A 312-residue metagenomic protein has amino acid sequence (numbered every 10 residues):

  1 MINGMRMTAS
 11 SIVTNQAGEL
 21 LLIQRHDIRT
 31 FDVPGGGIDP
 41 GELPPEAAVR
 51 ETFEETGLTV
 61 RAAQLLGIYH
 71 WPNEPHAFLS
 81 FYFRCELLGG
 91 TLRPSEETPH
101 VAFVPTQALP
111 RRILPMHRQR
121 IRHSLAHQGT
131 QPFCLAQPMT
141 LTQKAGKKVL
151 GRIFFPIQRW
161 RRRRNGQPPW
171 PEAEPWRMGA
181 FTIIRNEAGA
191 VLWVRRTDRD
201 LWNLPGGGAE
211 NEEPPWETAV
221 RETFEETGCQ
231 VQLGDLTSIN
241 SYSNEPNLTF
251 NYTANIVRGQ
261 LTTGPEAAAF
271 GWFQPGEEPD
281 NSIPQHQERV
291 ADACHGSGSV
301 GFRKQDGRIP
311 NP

Functional and structural regions predicted by a protein language model:
M1-S10, C134-F181: Acidic, metal-coordinating catalytic segment for phosphate/diphosphate chemistry, firing primarily on the Nudix
S10, E19, H100, F181 (+1 more regions): Conserved beta-strand and immediately adjacent loop positions that scaffold enzyme active sites
D32-G35, N203-G206: A short gly/proline-enriched turn/hairpin at secondary-structure junctions
I38-R61, H70-H127, Q131-P132, L150 (+2 more regions): Unchanged
